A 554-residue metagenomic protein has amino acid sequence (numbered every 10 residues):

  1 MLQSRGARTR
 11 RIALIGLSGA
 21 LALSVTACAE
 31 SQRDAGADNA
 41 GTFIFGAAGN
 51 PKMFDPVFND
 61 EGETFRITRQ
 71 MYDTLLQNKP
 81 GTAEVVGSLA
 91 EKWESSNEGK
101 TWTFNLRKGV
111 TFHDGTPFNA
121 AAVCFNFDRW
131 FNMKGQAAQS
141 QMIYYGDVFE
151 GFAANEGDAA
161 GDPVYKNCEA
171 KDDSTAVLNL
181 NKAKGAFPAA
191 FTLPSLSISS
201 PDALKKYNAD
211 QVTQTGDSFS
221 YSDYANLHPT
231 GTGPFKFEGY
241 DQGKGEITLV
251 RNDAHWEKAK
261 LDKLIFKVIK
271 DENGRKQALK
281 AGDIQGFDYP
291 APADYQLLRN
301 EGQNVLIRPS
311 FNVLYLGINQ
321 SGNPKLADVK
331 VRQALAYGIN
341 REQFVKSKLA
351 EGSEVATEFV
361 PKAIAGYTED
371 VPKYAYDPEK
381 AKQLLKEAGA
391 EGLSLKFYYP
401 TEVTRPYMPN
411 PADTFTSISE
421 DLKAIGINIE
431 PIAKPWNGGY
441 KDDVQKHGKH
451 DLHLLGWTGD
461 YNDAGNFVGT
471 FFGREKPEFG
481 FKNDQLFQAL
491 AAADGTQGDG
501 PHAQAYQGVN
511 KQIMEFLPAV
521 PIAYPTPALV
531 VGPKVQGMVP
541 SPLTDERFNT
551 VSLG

Functional and structural regions predicted by a protein language model:
S24-A27: C-terminal motif of bacterial Sec signal peptides marking the signal peptidase cleavage site
G46-N97, T230: N-terminal lobe/hinge region of extracytoplasmic solute-binding protein
E91-M142, V177, K325: Aromatic- and charge-enriched surface segment that lines or borders ligand/interaction sites
S140-V212: Surface-exposed binding/hinge segments that line and control ligand-binding clefts or catalytic entry sites
K184, T192-K258: Gly/Pro-rich hinge or "lid" segments in bacterial periplasmic/extracellular proteins
D223, G243-L297: Ligand-site clamp/hinge motif
E238, V250, A327-E420, A424 (+1 more regions): Append "and occasionally in soluble cytosolic enzymes with long acidic Gly/Pro-rich linkers
I339-G366, N410-S419, D442-G554: Detector for C-terminal structural segments
